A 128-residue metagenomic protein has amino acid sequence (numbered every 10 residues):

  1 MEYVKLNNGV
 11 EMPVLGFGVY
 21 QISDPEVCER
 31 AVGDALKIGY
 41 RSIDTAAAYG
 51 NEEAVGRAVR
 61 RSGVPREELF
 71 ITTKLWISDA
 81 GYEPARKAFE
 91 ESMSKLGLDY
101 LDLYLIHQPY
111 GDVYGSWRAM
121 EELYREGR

Functional and structural regions predicted by a protein language model:
M1-L69, D99, R125: N-terminal binding-site loop/beta-alpha segment at the start of enzyme catalytic domains that lines or forms
Y20-I22, A46-A48, K74-S78, I106-P109: Active-site beta-loop-alpha junctions enriched in small/polar residues
S23, A80-R128: Glycine/proline-rich, positively charged, aromatic-decorated active-site loop/lid region on the catalytic face
V59, L75, M120-L123: Hydrophobic positions in alpha-helices of CheY-like receiver
